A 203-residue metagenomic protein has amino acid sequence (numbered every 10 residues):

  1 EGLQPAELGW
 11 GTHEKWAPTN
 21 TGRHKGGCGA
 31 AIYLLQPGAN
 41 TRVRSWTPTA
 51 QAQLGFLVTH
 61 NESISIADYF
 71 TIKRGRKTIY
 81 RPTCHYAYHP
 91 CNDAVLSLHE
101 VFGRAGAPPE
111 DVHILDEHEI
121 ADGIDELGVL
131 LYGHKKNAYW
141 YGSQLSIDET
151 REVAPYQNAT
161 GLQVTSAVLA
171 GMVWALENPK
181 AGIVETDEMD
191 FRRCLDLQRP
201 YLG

Functional and structural regions predicted by a protein language model:
E1-G203: C-terminal catalytic/substrate-binding lobe primarily of soluble NAD(P)-dependent oxidoreductases
